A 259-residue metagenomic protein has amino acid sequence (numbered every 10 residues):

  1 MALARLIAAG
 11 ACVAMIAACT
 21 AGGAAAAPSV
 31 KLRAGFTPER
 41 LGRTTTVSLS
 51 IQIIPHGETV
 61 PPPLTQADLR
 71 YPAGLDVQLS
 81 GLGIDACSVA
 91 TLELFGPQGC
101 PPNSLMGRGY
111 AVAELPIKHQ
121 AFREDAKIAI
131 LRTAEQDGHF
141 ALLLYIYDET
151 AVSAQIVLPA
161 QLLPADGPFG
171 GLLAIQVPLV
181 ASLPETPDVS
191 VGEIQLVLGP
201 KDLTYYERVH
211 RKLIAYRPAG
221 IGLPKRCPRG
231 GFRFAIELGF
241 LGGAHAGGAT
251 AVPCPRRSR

Functional and structural regions predicted by a protein language model:
M1-A11: Bacterial N-terminal signal peptides that target proteins for export
A4, G22-G23: N-terminal prepro-regions of secreted/extracellular proteins
A9-C19: Bacterial N-terminal signal peptides
G23-R259: Ser/Thr/Pro/Gly-rich, low-complexity intrinsically disordered stalk/linker tracts of secreted and surface-exposed
